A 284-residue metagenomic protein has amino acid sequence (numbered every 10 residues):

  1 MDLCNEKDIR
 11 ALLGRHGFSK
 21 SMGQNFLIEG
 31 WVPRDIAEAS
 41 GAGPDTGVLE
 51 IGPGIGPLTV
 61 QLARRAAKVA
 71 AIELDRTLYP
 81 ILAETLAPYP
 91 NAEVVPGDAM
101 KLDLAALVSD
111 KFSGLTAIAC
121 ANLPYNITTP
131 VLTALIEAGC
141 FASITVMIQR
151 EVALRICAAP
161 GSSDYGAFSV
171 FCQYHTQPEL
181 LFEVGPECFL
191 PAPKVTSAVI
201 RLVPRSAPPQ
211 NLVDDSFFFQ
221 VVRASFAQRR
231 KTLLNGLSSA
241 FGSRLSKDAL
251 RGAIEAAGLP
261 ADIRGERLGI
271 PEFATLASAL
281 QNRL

Functional and structural regions predicted by a protein language model:
M1-A224, G252-E255, E266, T275-N282: Catalytic cores of RNA-modifying enzymes
R223-L284: C-terminal lobe and adjacent flexible extensions of AdoMet/dcAdoMet transferase-like proteins
